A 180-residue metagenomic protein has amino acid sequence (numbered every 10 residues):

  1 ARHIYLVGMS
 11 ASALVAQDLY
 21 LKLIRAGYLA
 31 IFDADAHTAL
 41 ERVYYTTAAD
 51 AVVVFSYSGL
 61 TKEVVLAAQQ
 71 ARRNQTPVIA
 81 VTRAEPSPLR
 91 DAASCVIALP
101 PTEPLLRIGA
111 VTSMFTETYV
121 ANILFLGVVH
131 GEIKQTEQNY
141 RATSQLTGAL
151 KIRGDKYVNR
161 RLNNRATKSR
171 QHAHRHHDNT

Functional and structural regions predicted by a protein language model:
R2-Y119, I123-E132: Glycine-rich phosphate-binding loops that contact phosphosugars or nucleotide phosphates
T38, V53, F125, A166-T167 (+1 more regions): Low-complexity, compositionally biased segments
K134-N179: A short, charged, Gly/Pro-tolerant segment at domain boundaries
